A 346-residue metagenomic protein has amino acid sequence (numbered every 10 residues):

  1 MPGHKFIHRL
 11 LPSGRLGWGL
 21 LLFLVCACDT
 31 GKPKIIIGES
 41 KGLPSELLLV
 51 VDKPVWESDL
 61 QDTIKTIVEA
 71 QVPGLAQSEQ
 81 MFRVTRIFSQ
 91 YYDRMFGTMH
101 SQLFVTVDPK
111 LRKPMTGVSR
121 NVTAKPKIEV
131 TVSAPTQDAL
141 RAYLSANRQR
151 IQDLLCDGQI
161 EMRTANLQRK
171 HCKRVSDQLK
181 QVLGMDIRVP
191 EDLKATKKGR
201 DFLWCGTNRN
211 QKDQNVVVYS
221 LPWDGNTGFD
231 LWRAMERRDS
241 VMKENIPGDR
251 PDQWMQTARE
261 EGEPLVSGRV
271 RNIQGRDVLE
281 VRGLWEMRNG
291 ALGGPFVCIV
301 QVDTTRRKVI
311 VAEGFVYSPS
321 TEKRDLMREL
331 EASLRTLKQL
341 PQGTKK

Functional and structural regions predicted by a protein language model:
G14-R15: Glycine-biased, low-complexity coil/linker segments
L24-A27: C-terminal motif of bacterial Sec signal peptides marking the signal peptidase cleavage site
G31, I37-P44, V50, P54-E57 (+3 more regions): N-terminal "mature-domain start" segment
K32-I36, K41, L48-P54, P190-P251 (+1 more regions): Secretory pathway targeting signatures of secreted, lumenal, and periplasmic proteins
P33-V51, T66, H100, T106-C172: Solvent-exposed alpha-helical segments and adjacent loops that form catalytic or protein-interaction surfaces
F82-A139, E244-R306: Signature of long, low-cysteine stretches enriched in small and polar/charged residues
I128-T136, N215-S220, R307-S318: Short, well-ordered beta-strand elements
R141-A165, L193, R307-K346: Surface-exposed amphipathic alpha-helical segments
